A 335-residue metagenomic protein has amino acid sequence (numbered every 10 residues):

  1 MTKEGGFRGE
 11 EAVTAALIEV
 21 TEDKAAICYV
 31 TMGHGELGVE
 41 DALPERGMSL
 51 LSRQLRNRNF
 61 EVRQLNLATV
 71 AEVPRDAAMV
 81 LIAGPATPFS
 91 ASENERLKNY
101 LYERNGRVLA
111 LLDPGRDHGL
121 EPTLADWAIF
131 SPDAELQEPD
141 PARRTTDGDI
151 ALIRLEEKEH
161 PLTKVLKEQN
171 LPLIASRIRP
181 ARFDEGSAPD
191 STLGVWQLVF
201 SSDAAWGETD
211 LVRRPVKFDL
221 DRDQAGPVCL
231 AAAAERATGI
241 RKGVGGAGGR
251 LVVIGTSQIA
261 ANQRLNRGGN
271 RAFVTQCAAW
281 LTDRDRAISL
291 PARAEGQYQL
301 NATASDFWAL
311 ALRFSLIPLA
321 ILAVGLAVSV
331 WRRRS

Functional and structural regions predicted by a protein language model:
M1-Q54, N66, R284-A294, Y298-S335: Hydrophobic targeting/anchoring helices
E11, E22, V39-R286: Acidic, S/T/G-rich, low-cysteine, solvent-exposed domains in lumenal/extracellular/periplasmic regions of secretory
